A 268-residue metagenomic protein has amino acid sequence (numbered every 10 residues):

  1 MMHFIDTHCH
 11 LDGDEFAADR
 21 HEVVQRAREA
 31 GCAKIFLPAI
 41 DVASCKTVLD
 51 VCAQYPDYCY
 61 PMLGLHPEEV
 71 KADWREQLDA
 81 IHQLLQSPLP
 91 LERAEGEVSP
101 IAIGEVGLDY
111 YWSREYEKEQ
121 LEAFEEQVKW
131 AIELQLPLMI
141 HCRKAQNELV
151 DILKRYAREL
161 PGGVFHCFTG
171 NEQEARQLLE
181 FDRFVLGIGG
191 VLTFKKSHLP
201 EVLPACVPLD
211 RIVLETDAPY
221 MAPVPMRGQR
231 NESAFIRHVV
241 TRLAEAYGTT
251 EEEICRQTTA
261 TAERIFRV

Functional and structural regions predicted by a protein language model:
M1-V268: Mid-domain alpha/beta scaffold segments of enzyme catalytic cores
